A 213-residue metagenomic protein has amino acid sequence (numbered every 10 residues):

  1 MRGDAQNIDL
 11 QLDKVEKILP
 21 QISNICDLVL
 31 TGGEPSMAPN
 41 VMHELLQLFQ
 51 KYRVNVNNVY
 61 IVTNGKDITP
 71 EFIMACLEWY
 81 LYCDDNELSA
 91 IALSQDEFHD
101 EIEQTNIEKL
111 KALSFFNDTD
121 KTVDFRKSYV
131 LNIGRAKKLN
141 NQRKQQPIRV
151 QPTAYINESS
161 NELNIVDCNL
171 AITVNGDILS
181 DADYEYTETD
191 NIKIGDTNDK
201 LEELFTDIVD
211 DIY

Functional and structural regions predicted by a protein language model:
M1-D13, A182: Canonical Radical SAM [4Fe-4S] cluster-binding loop centered on the CxxxCxxC motif and its immediate flanking residues
R2, R53, R126-K127, R135 (+2 more regions): Arginine residue identity/basic-tract feature
G3, I18, E158-S160: Short, flexible coil/linker segments at or flanking structured domains
A5, G32-G33: Short, contiguous strand/loop micro-motifs
N7-L12, T69-E71, C83-D85, T105 (+2 more regions): General structural signal for secondary-structure boundaries
L12-G32, A38-G134: Radical SAM/AdoMet-radical enzyme domain recognition
K138-Y213: Accessory C-terminal segments flanking Radical SAM cores
